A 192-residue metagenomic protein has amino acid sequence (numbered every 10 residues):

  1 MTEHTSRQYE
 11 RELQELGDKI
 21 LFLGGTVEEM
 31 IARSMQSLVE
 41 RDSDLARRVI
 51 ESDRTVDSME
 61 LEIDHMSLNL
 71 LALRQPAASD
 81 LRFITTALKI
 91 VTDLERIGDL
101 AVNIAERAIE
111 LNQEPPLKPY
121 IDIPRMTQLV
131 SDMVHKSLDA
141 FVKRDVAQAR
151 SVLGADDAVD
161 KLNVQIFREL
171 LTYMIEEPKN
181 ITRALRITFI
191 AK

Functional and structural regions predicted by a protein language model:
M1-K192: Cytosolic, long alpha-helical scaffolding segments
